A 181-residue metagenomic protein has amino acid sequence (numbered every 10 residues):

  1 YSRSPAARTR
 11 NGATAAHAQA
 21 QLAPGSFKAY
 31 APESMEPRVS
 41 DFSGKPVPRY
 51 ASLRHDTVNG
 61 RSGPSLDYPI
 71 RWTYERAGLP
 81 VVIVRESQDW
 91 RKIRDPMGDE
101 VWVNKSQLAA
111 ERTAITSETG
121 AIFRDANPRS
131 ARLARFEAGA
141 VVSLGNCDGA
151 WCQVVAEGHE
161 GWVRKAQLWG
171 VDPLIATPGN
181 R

Functional and structural regions predicted by a protein language model:
Y1-N59, T73-A77, V84-S87, R94-D125 (+4 more regions): SH3-family beta-barrel domains
